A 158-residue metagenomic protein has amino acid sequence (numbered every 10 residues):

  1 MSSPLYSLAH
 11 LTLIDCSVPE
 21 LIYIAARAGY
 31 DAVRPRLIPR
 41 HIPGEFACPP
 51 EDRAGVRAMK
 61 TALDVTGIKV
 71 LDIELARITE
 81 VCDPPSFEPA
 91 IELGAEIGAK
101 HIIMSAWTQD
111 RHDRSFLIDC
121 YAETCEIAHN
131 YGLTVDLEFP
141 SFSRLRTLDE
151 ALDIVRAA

Functional and structural regions predicted by a protein language model:
P4, D15, I22, H41-P50 (+2 more regions): Gly/Pro-rich active-site loop or hairpin
P4-H10, D31-P35, V70-R77, I102-M104 (+1 more regions): Hydrophobic faces of well-ordered beta-strands that scaffold small-molecule active sites in alpha/beta enzyme cores
H10-C16: Short polar catalytic/cofactor-binding loops
I14, R40-H41, I78, D110: Surface-exposed, flexible loop/turn segments at secondary-structure boundaries
P19-P39, I97-K100: Catalytic domains of carbohydrate-active enzymes, especially glycoside hydrolases
E20-Y23, V56-R57, A62-K69, I78-A158: Active-site acidic/histidine proton-transfer and metal-coordination neighborhood in alpha/beta enzyme cores
R34-K60, H112: Glycine-rich, proline-tolerant flexible connector loops at the mouths of alpha/beta enzymes
